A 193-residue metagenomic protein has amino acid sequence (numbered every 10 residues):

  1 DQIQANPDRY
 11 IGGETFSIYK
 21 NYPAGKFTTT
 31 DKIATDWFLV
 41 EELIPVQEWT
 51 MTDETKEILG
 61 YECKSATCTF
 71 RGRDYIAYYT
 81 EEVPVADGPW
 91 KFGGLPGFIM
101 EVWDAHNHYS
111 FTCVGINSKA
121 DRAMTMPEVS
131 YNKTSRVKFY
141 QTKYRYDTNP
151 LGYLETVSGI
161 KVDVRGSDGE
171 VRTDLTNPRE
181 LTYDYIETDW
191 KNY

Functional and structural regions predicted by a protein language model:
D1-Y193: Extended soluble regions of mature proteins
